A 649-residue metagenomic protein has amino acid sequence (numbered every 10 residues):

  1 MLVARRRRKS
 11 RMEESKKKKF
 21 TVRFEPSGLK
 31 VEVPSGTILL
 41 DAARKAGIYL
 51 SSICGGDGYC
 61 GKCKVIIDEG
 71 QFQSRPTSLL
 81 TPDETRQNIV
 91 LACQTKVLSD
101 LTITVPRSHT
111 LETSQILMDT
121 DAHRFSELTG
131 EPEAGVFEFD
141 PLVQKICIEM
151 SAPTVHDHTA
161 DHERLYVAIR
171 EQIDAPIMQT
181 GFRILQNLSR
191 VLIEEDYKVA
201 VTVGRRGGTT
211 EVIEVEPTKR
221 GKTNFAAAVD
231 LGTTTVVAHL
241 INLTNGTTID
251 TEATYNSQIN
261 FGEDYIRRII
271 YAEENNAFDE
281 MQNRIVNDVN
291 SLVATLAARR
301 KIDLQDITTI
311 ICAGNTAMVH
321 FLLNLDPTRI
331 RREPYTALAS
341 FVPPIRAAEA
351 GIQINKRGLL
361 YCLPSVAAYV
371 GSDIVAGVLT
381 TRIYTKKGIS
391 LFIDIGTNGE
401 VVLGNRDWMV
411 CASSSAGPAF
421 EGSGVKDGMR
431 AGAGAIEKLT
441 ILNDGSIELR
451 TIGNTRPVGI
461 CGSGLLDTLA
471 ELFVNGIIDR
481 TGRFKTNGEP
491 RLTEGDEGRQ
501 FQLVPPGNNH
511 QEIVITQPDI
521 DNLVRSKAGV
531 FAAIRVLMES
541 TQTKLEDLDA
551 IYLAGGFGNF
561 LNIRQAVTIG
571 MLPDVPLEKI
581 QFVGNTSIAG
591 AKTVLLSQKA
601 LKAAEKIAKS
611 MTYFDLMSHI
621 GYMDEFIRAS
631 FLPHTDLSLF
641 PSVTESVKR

Functional and structural regions predicted by a protein language model:
L2-M12, K18-F20, T81-R86, L91-A228 (+7 more regions): Nucleotide/phosphate-binding catalytic cleft detector across ATP-hydrolyzing and phosphate-transferring enzymes
S15-L29: Eukaryote-biased recognition of intrinsically disordered, low-complexity regulatory segments
K19, A42, I249, N260 (+1 more regions): Catalytic cores of nucleotide-enabled group-transfer and carboxylate-activating enzymes in metabolic and assembly-line
P26, D68-E69, V97-S99, N242-N245 (+3 more regions): Short acidic-glycine loop/turn motifs at beta-strand connectors
G28-T37: Short, contiguous acidic and Ser/Thr-rich linear segments
Y49-S74, P82-D100: Local cysteine-cluster metal-coordination motifs and their immediate loop/turn environment, predominantly Fe-S cluster
E214-Q258, I389-D407, L561-I563: Gly/Thr-rich phosphate-binding beta-strand-loop-beta motif of the actin/hexokinase/Hsp70
E263, R267-I302, D306-I311, T316-D394 (+1 more regions): Helical "lid/coupling" subdomains associated with nucleotide-phosphate turnover
